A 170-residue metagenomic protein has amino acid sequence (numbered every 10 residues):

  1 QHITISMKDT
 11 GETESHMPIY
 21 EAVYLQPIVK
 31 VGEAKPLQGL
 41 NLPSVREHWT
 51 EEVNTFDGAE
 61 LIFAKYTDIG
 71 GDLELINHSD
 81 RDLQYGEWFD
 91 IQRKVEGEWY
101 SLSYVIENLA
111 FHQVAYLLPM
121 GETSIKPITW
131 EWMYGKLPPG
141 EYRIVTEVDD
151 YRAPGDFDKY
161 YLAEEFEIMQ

Functional and structural regions predicted by a protein language model:
Q1, L137-T146: A short tyrosine-centered beta-strand micro-motif
H2-M7: Flexible glycine-rich surface loops and low-complexity tracts that mediate binding to linear polymers
T10-H112, L118, E147-Q170: Primarily secretory-pathway and cell-envelope proteins
Y66, P119-T123, L137-P139: Surface-exposed coil/turn segments at beta-strand junctions on protein surfaces, enriched
N108-M133: Intrinsically disordered, low-complexity Pro/Gly/Ser/Thr-rich segments with frequent PxxP/GP/PP motifs and embedded
E131-P139, A153: Exposed beta-sheet edge/beta-hairpin loop segments within beta-rich domains
